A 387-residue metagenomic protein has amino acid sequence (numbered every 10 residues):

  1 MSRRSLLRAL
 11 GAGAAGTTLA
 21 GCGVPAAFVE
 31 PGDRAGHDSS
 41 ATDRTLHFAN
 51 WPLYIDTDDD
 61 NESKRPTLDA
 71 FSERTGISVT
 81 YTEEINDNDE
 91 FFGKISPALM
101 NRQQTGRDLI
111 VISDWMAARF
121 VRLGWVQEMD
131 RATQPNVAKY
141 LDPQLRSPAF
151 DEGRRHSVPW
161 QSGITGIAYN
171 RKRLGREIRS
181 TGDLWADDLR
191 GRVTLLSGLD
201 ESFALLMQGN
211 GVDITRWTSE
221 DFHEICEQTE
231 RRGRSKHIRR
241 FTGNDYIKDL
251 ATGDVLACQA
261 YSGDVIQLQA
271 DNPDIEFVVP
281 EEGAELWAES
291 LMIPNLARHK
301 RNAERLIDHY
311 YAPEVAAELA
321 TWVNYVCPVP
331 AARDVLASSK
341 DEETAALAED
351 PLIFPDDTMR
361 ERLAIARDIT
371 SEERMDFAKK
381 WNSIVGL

Functional and structural regions predicted by a protein language model:
M1-P25: N-terminal export signals
D33-A35, S39-D114: Early extracytoplasmic/lumenal segment of secretory-pathway proteins
H37, Q103-I112, Q127-I167, R192: A structural signal for short loop-to-beta-strand junctions that line the ligand-binding cleft of periplasmic/secreted
M116, T194-G198, S202, L206 (+1 more regions): Ligand-binding pocket segment of bilobal, Venus flytrap-like solute-binding proteins
V121-E128, E152-R154, Q267-V279: Ligand-binding "clamshell"
G166-R173, M207-G211, W287-N302, E318-W322: A bilobed periplasmic-binding-protein/Venus flytrap-type ligand-binding module shared by bacterial periplasmic
P294-E361: Mature extracytoplasmic/periplasmic domains
P355-L387: Conserved C-terminal helix/tail region of periplasmic/extracytoplasmic solute-binding proteins
